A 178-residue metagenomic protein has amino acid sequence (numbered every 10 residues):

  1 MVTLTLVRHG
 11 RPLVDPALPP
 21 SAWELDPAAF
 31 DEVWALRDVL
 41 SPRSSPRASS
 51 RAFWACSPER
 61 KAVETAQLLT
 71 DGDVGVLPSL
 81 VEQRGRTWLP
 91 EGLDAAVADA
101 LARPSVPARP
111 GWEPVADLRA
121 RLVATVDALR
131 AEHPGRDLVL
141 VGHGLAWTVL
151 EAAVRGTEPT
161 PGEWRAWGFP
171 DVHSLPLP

Functional and structural regions predicted by a protein language model:
V2-V74, P110: Active-site-proximal alpha-helix that buttresses catalytic centers in soluble enzyme cores
L4-T5, A52, R136-G144: Generic beta-sheet signal
E24, L69-V123: Phosphate-handling substructures
R43-S49, L129-D137: Glycine-rich phosphate-binding loop signature in dinucleotide/nucleotide-binding domains
C56-S57, A120, V141-G142: Short beta-strand scaffold positions
L68, V149-A153: Active-site signature of alpha/beta-hydrolase-fold catalytic machinery across serine- and Asp/Cys-nucleophile hydrolases
L118-P134: A short, acidic, amphipathic alpha-helical segment used as a generic capping/interface helix at domain edges
R155-P178: Domain-level recognition of soluble alpha/beta enzyme cores, biased toward histidine phosphatases/phosphomutases
